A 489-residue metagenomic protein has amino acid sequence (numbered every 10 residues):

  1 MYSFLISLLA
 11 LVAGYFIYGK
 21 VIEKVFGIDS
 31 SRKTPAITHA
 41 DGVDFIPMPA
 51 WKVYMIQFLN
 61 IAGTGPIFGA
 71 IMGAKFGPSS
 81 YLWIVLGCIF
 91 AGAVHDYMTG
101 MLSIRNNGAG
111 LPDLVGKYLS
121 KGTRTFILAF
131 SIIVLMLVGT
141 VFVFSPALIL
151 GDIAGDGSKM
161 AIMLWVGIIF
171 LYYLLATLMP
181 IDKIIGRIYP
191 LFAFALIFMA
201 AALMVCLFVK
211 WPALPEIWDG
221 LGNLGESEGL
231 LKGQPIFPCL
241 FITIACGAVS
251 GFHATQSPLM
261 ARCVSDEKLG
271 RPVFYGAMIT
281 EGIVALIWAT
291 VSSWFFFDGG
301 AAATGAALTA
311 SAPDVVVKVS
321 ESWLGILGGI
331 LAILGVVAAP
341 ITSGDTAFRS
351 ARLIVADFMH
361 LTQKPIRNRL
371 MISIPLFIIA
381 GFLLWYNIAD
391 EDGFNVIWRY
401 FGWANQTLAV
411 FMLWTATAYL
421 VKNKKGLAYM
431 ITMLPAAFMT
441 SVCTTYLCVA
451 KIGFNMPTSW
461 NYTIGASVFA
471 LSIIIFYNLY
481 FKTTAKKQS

Functional and structural regions predicted by a protein language model:
Y2-G19, G73-S103, P112, G328-G329 (+1 more regions): Extracellular loop-to-transmembrane helix junctions
L5, L9-D29, F130, P146-L150 (+3 more regions): Membrane-interface loop-to-helix entry segments
A10-I67, D266: Membrane-interface "cap" regions at the ends of multi-pass membrane proteins
A10-L11, Y15, F58, A91-N107 (+3 more regions): Helix-loop-helix module between adjacent transmembrane segments
M48-G65, V205-P212, N223-W288, L334-S343: Hydrophobic, membrane-embedded alpha-helices of multi-pass small-molecule transporters
K121-L128, I132, I162-G167, G276-A285 (+4 more regions): Loop-to-transmembrane helix boundary motifs in multi-pass membrane proteins
G139-V143, A147-W165, A176-T177, L196-E226 (+2 more regions): Hydrophobic alpha-helical segments and their helix-loop junctions in multi-pass secondary transporters
L207-G220, Y275-K318, I388-D392: Extracellular/periplasmic helix-exit of transmembrane alpha-helices
